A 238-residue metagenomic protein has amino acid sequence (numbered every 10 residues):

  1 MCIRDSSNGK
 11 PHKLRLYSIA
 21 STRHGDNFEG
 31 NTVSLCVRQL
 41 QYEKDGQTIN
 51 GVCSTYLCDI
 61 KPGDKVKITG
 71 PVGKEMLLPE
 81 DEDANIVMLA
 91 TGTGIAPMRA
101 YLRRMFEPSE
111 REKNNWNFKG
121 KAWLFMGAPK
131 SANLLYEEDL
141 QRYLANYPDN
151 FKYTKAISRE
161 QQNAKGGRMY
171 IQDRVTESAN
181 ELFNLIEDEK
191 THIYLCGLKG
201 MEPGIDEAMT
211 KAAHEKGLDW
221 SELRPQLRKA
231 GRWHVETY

Functional and structural regions predicted by a protein language model:
R4-V87, R103-K113, Y147, S158 (+2 more regions): FAD-binding FR-type
D5-N8, D59-K61, G92, A164-R168 (+1 more regions): N-terminal start-of-chain detector that recognizes signal peptides and the immediate post-cleavage beginning
S6, K10, L89, G127 (+1 more regions): Generic amphipathic alpha-helical segments used as scaffolds and interaction surfaces in large, multi-domain proteins
C53, D64-E75, F106-S109, K113-Y238: Reductase modules of NAD(P)H-dependent flavoproteins
A90-A96: Ser/Thr-glycine-rich phosphate-binding loops at phosphate-binding pockets of nucleotides, nucleotide cofactors
P97, L102: Phosphate-binding glycine-rich loops and their immediate beta-loop-alpha structural context
